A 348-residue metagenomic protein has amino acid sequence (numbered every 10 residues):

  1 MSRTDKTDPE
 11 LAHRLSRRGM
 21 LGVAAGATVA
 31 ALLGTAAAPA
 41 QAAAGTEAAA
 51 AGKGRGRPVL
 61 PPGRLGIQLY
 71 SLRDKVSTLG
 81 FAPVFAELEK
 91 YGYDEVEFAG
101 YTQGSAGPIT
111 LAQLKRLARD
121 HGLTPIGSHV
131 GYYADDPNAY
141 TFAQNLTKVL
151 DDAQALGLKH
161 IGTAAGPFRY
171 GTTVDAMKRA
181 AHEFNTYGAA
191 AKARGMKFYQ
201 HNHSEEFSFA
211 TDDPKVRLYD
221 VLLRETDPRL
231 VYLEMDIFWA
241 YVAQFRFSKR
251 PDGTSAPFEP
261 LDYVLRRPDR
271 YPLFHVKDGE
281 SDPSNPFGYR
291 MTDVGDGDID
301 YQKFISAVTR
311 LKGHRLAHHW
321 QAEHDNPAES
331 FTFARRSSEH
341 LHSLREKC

Functional and structural regions predicted by a protein language model:
M1-L15: N-terminal secretory signal peptides
R14-G19, V29-R55: N-terminal twin-arginine translocation
A24-G34, D136-L233: Active-site acidic/histidine proton-transfer and metal-coordination neighborhood in alpha/beta enzyme cores
G56-L60, F85-K90, A106-I126, N145-G157 (+4 more regions): Acidic (Asp/Glu)-rich catalytic clusters
R57-T78: Boundary/entry segment of secreted carbohydrate-active catalytic domains
L65-Q68, V96-F98, P125-V130, I161-T163 (+4 more regions): Hydrophobic faces of well-ordered beta-strands that scaffold small-molecule active sites in alpha/beta enzyme cores
R73-L79, A99-T110, Y132-A143, F168-T172 (+6 more regions): Acidic-and-aromatic substrate-binding clefts and catalytic sites of carbohydrate-active enzymes
E95, K192-D293, D298: Acidic/histidine-rich catalytic cores of soluble enzymes
